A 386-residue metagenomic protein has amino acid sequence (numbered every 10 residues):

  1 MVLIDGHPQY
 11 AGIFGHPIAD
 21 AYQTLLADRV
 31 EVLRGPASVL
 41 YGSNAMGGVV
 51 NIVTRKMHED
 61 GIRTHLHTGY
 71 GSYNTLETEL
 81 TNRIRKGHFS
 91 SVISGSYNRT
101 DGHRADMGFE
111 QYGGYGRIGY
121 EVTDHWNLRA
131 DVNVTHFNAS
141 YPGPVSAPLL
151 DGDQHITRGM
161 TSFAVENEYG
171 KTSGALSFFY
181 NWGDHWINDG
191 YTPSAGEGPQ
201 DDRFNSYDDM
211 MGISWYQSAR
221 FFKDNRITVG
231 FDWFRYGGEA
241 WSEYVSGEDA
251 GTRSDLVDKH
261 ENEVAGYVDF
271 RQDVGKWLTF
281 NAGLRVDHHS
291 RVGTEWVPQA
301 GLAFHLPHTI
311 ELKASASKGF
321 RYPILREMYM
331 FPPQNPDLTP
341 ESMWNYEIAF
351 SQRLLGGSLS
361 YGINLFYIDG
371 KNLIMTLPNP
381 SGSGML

Functional and structural regions predicted by a protein language model:
H7-R34: Short acidic/polar hinge/loop motifs at secondary-structure boundaries that mediate gating or recognition
E59, K86-F89, T123-H125, T135 (+6 more regions): Outer-membrane beta-barrel channels and translocator barrels
T64-L66, S91-I93, L128-A130, G174-F178 (+4 more regions): Transmembrane beta-strands of outer-membrane beta-barrel proteins
T68-S72, K86-H88, Y97-D101, V134-N138 (+9 more regions): Transmembrane beta-strands of outer-membrane beta-barrel pores
S72-R99, R104-N138, G152-A175, Y180 (+1 more regions): Transmembrane beta-barrel wall of Gram-negative outer-membrane proteins
I84-K86, Y120, V165-Y169, Q217-F221 (+9 more regions): Residue-level signature of outer-membrane beta-barrel architecture
V145-E168, S206-D208, K259-E261, H305 (+3 more regions): Outer-membrane beta-barrel signature, preferentially recognizing the C-terminal barrel domain of Gram-negative
E197-N281: Outer-membrane beta-barrel transmembrane domain signature of Gram-negative proteins, especially the mid-to-C-terminal
